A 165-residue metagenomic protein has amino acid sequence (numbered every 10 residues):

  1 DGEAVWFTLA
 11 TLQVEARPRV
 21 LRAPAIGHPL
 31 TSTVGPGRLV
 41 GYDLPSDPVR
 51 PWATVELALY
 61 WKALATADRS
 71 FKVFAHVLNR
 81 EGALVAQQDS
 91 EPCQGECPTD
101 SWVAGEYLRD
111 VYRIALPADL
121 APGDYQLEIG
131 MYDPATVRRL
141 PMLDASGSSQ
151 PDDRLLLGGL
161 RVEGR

Functional and structural regions predicted by a protein language model:
D1-R165: Extracellular/lumen-exposed scaffold segments
